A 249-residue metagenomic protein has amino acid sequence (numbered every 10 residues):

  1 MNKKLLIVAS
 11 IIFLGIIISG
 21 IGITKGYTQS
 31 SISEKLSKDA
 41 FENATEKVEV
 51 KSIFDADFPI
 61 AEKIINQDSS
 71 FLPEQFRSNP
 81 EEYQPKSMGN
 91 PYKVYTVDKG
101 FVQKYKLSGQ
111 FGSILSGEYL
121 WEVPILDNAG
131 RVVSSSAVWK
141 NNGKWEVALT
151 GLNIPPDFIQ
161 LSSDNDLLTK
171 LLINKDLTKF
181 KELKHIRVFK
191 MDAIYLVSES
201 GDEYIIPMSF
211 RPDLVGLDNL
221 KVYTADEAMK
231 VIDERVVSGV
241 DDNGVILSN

Functional and structural regions predicted by a protein language model:
M1-L5: Positively charged n-region of N-terminal signal peptides that target proteins for export
A9-G20: Hydrophobic membrane-insertion alpha-helices, especially the h-region of bacterial N-terminal signal peptides
S19-E34: Sec-dependent signal peptide cleavage junction
I32-Q110, I154-F180: Short, non-transmembrane alpha-helical segments in secretory-pathway proteins
P80-N141, D192-S200: Exposed beta-strand-loop-beta-strand "reactive/processing" segments of non-cytosolic proteins
V132-K184, D202-N249: A short, surface-exposed interaction/processing loop segment used at functional sites
I186-F189: Short, repeating "repeat-unit edge" segments in beta-repeat architectures
